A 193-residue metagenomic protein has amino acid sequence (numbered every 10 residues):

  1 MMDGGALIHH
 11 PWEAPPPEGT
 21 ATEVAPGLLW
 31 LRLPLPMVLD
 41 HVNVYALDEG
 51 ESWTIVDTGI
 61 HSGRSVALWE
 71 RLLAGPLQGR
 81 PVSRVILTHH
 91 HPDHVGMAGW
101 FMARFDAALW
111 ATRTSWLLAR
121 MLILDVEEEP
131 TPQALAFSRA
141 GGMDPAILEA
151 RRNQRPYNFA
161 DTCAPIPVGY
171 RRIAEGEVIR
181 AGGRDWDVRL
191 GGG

Functional and structural regions predicted by a protein language model:
M1-W12: N-terminal presequences and immediately downstream first alpha-helices
M2-D3, V24-L31, N153-T162, R184: Short Pro/Gly-enriched beta-strand edge/turn motifs at strand-loop
E18-R80: Conserved beta-strand hairpin/beta-sheet module of binuclear metal-dependent hydrolase folds, prominently
E23, G176-G193: Core dinuclear metal-dependent hydrolase active-site scaffold
M37-L39, R171-I173, G192-G193: A short catalytic or substrate-binding loop motif that flags glycine-/basic-rich loops and adjacent residues that bind
E51, I60, P92, S115 (+1 more regions): Short, glycine/acidic-enriched loop or turn micro-motifs at the edges of active sites
S52-T54, R84, R184: Structural motif
R64, L72-R180: Active-site HxH/HxHxD metal-binding segment of metal-dependent hydrolases
